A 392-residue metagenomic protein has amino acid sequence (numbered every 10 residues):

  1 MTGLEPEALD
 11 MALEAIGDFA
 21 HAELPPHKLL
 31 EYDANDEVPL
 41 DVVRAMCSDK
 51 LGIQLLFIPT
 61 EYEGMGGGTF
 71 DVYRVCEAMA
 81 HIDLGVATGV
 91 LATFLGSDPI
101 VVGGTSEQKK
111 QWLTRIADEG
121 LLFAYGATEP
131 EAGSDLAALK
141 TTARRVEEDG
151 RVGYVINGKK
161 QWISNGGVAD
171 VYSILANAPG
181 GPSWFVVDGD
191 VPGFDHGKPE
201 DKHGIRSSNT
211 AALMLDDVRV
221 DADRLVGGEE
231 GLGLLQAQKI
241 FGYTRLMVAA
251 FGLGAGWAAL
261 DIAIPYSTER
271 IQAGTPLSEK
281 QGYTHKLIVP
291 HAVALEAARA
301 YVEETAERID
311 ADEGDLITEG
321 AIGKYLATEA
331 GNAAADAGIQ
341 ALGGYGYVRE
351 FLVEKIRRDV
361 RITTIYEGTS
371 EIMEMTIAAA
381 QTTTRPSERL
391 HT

Functional and structural regions predicted by a protein language model:
M1-T88, Q111, R115, Q381-T392: Amphipathic, small/basic residue-rich leader segments at the start of a protein or domain
G3-E7, M11-A12, H81, H196-E296 (+2 more regions): Glycine-rich beta->alpha junctions and the first turn(s) of the following alpha-helix
P25-N35, T268-P276, A292-L326, I339-Y347: C-terminal helix-coil-helix/basic helical segment that borders enzyme active sites and/or dimer interfaces and provides
V75, L342-T392: Glycine-rich phosphate/cofactor-binding loops in nucleotide/flavin-utilizing enzymes
A87-E107, G133: N-terminal glycine-rich flavin-associated loop
D118-A127: A short, Trp-centered hydrophobic/proline-enriched beta-strand micro-motif
T141-R145: A structural signal for short hydrophobic beta-strand segments in well-ordered beta-sheet cores
V152-G153, N157-G197: A short core secondary-structure module
